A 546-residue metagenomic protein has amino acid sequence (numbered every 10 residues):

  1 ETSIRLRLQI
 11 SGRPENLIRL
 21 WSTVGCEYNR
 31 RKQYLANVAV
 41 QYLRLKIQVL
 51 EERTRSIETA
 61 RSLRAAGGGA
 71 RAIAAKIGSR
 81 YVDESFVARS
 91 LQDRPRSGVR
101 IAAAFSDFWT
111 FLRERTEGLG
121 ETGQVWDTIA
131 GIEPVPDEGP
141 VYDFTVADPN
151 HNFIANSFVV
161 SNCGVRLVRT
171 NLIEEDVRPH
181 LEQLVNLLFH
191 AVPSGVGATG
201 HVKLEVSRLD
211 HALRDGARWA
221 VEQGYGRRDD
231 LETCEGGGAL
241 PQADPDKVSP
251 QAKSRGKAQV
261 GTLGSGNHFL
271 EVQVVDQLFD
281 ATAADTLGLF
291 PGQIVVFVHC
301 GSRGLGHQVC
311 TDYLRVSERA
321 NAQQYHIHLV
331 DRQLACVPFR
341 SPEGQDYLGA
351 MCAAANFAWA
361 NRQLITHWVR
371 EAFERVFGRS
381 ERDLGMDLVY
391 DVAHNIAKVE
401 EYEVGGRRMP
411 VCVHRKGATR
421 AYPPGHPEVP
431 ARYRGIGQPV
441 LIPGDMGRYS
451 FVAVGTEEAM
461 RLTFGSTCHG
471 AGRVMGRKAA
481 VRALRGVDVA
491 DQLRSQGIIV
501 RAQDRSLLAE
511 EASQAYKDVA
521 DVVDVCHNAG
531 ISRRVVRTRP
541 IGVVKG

Functional and structural regions predicted by a protein language model:
E1-N162: Internal intein/HINT superfamily modules and their associated LAGLIDADG
L6-I10, F144, V168, V272 (+2 more regions): Short beta-strand element of the conserved SAM-dependent methyltransferase core
P149, T170, C300-G301: An acidic- and aromatic-residue-enriched active-site/binding cleft used to recognize and process polar
C163, D176-G546: Domain-length cofactor-binding catalytic modules of enzymes
C163-R169: Redox-cofactor-proximal catalytic regions of oxidoreductases
